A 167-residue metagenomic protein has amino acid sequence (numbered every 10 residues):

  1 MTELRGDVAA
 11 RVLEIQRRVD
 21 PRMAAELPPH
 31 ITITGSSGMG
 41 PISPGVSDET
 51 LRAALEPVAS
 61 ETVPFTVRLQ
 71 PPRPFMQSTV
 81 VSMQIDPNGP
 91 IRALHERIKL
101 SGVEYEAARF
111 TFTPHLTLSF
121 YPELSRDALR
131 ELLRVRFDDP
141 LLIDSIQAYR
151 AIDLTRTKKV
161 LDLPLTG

Functional and structural regions predicted by a protein language model:
M1-G167: Histidine-dependent nucleotide/RNA phosphoesterase domain, centered on the 2H-phosphoesterase fold with its duplicated
